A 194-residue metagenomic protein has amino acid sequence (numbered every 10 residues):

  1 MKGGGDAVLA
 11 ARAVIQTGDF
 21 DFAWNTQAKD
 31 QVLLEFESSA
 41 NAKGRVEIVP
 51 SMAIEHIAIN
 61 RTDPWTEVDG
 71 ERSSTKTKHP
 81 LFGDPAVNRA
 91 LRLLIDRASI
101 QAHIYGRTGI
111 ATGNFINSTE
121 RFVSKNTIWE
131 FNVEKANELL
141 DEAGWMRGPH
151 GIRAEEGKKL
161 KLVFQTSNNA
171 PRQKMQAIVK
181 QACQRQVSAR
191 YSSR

Functional and structural regions predicted by a protein language model:
M1-G106, I110, T119-R194: Extracytoplasmic/periplasmic ligand-capture domains
